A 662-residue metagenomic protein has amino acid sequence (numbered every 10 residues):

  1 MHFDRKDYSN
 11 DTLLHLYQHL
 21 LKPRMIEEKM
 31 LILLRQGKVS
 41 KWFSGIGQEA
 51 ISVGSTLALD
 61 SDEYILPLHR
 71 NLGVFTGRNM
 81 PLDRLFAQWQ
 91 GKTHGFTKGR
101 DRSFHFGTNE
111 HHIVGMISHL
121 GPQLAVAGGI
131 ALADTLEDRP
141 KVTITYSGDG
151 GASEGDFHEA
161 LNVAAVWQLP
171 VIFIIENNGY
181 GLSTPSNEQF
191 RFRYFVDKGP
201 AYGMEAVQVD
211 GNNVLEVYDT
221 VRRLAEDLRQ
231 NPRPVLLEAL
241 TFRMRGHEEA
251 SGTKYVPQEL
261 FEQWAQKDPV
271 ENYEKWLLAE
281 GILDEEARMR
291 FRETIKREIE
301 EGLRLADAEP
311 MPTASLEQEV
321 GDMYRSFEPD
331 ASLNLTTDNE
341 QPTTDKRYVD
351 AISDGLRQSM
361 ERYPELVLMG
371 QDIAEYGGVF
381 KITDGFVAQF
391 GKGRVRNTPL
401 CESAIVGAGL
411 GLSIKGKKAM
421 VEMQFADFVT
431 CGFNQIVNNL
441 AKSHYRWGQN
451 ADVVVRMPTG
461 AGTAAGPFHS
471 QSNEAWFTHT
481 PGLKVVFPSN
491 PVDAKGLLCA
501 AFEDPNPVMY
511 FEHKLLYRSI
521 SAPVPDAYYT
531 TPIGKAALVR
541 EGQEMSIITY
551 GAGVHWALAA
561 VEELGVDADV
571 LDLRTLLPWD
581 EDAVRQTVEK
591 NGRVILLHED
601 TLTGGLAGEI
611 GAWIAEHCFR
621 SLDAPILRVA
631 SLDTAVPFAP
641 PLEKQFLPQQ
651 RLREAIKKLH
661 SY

Functional and structural regions predicted by a protein language model:
M1-R70, D345-V367, R394-V395: N-terminal amphipathic, basic-rich helices that act as targeting or association modules
M25-E28, I32-W167, P185-R191, V196 (+3 more regions): Cofactor-binding active-site loop characterized by glycine-rich and histidine/acidic residues
I32-K38, F104-I117, P140-T145, G179 (+8 more regions): Glycine/charged-rich beta-loop-alpha catalytic/anionic-binding loops adjacent to active sites
I51, H111-N177, V209-D227, A374-G448: Thiamine diphosphate
I175-R304, A308, I382-G385, Q389 (+3 more regions): Thiamine diphosphate
R297-T336: Terminal amphipathic helices with adjacent charged low-complexity linkers/tails
D322-A408, S413-K415: Non-catalytic terminal/interface segments that mediate subunit docking, oligomerization, and allosteric communication
A464-I548: Phosphate/diphosphate-binding glycine-rich loops and adjacent basic-rich segments that engage nucleotide
